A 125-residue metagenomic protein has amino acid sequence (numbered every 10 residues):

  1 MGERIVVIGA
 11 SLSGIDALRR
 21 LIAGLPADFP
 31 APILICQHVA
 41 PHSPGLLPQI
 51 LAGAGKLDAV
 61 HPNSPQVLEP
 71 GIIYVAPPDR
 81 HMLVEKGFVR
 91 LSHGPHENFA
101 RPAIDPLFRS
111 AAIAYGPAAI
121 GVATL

Functional and structural regions predicted by a protein language model:
M1-L125: Conserved acid/base catalytic micro-environments in cytosolic active-site loops
